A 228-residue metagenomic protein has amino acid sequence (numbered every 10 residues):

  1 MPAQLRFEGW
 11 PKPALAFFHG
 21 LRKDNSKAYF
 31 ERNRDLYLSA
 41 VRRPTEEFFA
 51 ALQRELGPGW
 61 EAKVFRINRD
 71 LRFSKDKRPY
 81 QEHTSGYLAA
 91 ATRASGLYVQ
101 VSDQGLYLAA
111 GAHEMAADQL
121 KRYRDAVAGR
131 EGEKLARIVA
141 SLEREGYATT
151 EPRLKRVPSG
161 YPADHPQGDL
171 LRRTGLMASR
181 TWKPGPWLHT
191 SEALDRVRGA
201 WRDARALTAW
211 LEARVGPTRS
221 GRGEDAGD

Functional and structural regions predicted by a protein language model:
P2-G20, F49, E145-D228: Long, solvent-exposed, polar/charged low-complexity segments
A14, H19-N68: Active-site acidic/histidine clusters and adjacent loop/turn architecture that either coordinate catalytic ions
S26, G105, E114-Q119, W182-P186 (+1 more regions): A generic structural motif
R34-Y37, A112, K121-V127, H189-A193: Short histidine-centered catalytic/ligand-binding loop motif
Y37-A40, P44, Q119, E131-K134 (+2 more regions): Short amphipathic alpha-helical segments
P58-T84, G146-Y161: A short, surface-exposed loop/turn module that caps and links secondary-structure elements
R72-E131: Aromatic- and glycine-enriched beta-alpha-beta binding-site module
A109-G160: A contiguous pocket-lining binding segment that forms or flanks enzyme active sites
